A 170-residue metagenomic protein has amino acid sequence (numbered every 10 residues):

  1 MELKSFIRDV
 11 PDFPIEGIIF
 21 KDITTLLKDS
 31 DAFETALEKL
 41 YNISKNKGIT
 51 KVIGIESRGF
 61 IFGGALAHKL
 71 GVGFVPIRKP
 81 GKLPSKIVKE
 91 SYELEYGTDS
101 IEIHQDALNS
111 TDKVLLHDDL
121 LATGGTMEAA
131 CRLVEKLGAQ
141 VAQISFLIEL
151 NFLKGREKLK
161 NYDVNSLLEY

Functional and structural regions predicted by a protein language model:
M1-I49: Active-site-facing substrate-recognition patch
S5, E128-Y170: PRPP-dependent phosphoribosyltransferase catalytic core
G48-E56: Short glycine-rich phosphate-binding loop at a beta-alpha junction
T50-K51, K113-L115: Structural motif
I61-L70: Short Gly/Thr/Asp-enriched flexible loops that form oxyanion-binding sites at enzyme active sites
L70-G71, S91-E95, K160-D163: Short, hinge-like loop/turn segments at secondary-structure boundaries
V75-V114: Short, glycine/charge-rich flexible loops or terminal/linker lids adjacent to PRPP-binding catalytic cores
D119, G124: Conserved G/P- and acidic residue-centered "switch" motifs that form tight phosphate/ATP-binding loops in soluble
